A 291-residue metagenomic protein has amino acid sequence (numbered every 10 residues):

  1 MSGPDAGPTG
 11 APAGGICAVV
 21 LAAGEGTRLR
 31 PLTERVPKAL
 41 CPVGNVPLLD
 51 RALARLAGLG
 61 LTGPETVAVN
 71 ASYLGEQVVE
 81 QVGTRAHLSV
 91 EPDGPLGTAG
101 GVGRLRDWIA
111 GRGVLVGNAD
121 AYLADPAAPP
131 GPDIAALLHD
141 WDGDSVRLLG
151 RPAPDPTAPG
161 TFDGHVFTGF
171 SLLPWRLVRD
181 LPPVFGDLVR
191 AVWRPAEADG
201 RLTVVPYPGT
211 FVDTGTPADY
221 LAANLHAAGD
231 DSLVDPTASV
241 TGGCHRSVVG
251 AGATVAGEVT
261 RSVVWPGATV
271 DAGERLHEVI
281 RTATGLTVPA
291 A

Functional and structural regions predicted by a protein language model:
S2-L21, R28, P42-A127, R281-A291: Conserved N-terminal catalytic core of the sugar/cofactor nucleotidyltransferase
E25, V36, L74, T210 (+1 more regions): A generic "binding-loop/recognition-motif" signal
E25-R28, A99, S171, P217: Gly/Ser/Thr-rich beta-alpha loop segments that engage phosphate groups in nucleotides
P31-E34: Conserved catalytic-core motifs of eukaryotic protein kinase domains, centered on the activation segment
A39, R85-H87, R201-T203: Conserved beta-strand segments of alpha/beta enzyme cores
T84-S89, T157-G164, S262: Active-site regions of enzymes building and remodeling cell-envelope glycoconjugates
G113-G117, Y122-R147, P152-A228: Catalytic-core segments of class I nucleotidyltransferases/pyrophosphorylases that form NMP-activated intermediates
A222, H226-A291: Extended beta-solenoid/beta-helix repeat architectures
